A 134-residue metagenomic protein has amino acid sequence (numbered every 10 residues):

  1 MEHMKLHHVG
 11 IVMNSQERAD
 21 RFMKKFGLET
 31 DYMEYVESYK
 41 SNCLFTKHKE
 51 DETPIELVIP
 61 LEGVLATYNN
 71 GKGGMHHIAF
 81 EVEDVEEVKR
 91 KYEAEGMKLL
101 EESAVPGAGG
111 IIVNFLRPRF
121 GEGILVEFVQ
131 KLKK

Functional and structural regions predicted by a protein language model:
M1, L65-N70: Short, flexible, solvent-exposed loop/turn segments with mixed acidic/basic and small polar residues
M1-E2, Y35, L44-K49, I55 (+1 more regions): Vicinal oxygen chelate
M1-Y39: Long, hydrophobic N-terminal alpha-helical segment
L6, M75, L125: Extracellular structured ligand-interaction cores
M13-D20, K25, N70-R119: Vicinal oxygen chelate
M33, N42-C43, V64-A66: Short secondary-structure capping micro-motifs at structural edges
